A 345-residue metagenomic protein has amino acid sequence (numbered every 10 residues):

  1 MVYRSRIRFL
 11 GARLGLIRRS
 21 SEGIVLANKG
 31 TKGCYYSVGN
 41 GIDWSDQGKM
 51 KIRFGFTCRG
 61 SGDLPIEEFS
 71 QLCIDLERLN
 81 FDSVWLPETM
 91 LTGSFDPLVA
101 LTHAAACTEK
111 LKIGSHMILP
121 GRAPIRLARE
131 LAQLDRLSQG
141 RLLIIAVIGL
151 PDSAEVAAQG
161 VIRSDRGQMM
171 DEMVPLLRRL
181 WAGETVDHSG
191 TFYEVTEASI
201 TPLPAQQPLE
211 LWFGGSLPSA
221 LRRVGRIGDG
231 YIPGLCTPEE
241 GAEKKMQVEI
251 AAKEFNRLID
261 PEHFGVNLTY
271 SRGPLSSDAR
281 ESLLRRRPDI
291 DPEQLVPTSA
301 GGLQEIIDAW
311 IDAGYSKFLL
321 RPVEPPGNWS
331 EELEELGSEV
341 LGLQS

Functional and structural regions predicted by a protein language model:
Y35-T108, Q207-L209, V323-P326, E331: N-terminal beta1-alpha1-beta2 module of alpha/beta enzyme domains
W44-K49, Q159, R163-P204, G234-S345: An alpha-helical appendage that flanks or caps ligand/catalytic pockets
D46, K51-P65, P120-D187, G234-L235 (+1 more regions): Flexible, glycine-rich active-site loops centered on histidine and acidic residues that chelate a metal or position
I52-C58, V84-L86, I113-S115, L142-A146 (+4 more regions): Hydrophobic faces of well-ordered beta-strands that scaffold small-molecule active sites in alpha/beta enzyme cores
L64-D75, E130, F213-R223, T298-A309: Short, acidic/polar
E77-R78, L101-E109, L131, D135-R141 (+2 more regions): Acidic (Asp/Glu)-rich catalytic clusters
N80, A104, L134, L177 (+5 more regions): Conserved, mostly hydrophobic/aromatic
P97-G114, M173, E334-S345: Alpha-helix-loop-beta-strand connector modules within alpha/beta enzyme cores
